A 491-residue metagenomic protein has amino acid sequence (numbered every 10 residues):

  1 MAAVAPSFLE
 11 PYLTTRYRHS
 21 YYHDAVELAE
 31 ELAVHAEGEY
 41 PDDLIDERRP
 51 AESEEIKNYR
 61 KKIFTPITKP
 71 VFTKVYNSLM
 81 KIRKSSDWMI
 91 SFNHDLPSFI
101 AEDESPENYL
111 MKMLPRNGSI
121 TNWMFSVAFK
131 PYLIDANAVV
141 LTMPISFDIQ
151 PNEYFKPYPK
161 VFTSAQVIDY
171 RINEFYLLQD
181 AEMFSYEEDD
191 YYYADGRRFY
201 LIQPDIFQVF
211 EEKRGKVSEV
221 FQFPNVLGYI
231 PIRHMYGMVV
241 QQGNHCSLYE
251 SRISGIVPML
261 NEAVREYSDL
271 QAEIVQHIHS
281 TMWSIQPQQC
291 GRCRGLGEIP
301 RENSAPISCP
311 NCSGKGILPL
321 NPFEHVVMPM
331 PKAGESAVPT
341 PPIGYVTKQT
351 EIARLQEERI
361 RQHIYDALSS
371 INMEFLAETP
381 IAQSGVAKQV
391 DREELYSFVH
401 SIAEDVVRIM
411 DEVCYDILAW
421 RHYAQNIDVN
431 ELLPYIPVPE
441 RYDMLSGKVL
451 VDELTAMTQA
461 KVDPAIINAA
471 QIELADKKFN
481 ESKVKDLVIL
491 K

Functional and structural regions predicted by a protein language model:
M1-Y170: Extended, helix-rich architectural segments
S7, T14-K57, V127-K130, R252-H277 (+7 more regions): Charged, low-complexity, helix-prone segments enriched in Lys/Glu/Asp/Gln
I82-E102, F223-S247, M330-T340: Short, compositionally biased low-complexity segments
M111-R252: Extended, regular secondary-structure scaffolds
I120-T121, D135-A136, A263-T281, I285-Q289 (+6 more regions): Short secondary-structure junctions and interdomain/linker hinges
R233-A382: Extended, charged amphipathic alpha-helical segments
P329-R408, A419-K448: Surface-exposed loop-to-helix/strand elements on domain peripheries
D405-K491: Charged, long alpha-helical assembly modules
